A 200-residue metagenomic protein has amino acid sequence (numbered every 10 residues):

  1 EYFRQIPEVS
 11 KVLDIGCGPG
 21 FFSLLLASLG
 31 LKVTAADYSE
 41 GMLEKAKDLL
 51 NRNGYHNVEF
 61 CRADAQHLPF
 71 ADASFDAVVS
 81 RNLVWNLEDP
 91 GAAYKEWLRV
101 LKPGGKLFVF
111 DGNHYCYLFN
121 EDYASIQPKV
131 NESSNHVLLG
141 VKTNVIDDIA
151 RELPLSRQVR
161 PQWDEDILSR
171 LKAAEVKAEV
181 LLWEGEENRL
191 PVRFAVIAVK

Functional and structural regions predicted by a protein language model:
E1-E8: Conserved alpha-helix/loop element of class I SAM-dependent methyltransferases that forms part of the SAM/SAH-binding
K11-I15, P19-H67: Class I SAM-dependent methyltransferase SAM/SAH-binding core
Q66-A77: A short acidic, Gly/Pro-enriched loop at the edge of an enzyme's catalytic core that lines a small-molecule cofactor
A77-P90: A short SAM/SAH-binding and catalytic strip from SAM-dependent methyltransferases
G91-P103: A short glycine-rich, Lys/Arg-flanked "PGG" loop and its adjoining helix->strand segment in the class I
K106-G140: Conserved class I S-adenosyl-L-methionine
P154-K172: Short alpha-helix
A173-G185: Conserved S-adenosyl-L-methionine
